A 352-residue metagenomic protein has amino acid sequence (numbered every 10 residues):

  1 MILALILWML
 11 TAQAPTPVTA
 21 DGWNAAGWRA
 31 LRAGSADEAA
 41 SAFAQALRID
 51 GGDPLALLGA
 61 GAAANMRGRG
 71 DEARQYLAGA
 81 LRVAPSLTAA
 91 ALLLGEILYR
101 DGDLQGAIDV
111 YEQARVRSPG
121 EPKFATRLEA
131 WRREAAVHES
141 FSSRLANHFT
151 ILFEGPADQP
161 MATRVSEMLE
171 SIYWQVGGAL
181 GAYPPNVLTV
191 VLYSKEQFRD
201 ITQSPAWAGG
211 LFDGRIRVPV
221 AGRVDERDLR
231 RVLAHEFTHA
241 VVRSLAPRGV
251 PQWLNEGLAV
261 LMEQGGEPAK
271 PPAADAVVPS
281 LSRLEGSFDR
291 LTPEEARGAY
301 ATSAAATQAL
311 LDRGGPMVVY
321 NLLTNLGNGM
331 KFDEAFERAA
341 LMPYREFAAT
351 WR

Functional and structural regions predicted by a protein language model:
M1, A14-Q45, G52, Q75 (+7 more regions): Beta/coil-rich, acidic/histidine-enriched accessory regions frequently appended to metallopeptidases
R32-A33, M66-R67, R100-D101, E134: Register position in tetratricopeptide repeats
S140-P251, M262-K270, V277-A299, S303 (+2 more regions): Juxtacatalytic substrate-recognition/specificity segment
